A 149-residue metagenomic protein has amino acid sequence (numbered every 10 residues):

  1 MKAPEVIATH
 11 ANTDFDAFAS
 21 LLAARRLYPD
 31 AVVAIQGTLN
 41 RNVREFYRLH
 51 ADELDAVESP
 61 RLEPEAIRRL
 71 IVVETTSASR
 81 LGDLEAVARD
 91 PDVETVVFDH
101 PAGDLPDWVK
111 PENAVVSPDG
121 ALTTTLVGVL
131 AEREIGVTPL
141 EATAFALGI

Functional and structural regions predicted by a protein language model:
M1-I149: Replace "Mg2+/Mn2+-dependent" with "divalent metal-dependent
